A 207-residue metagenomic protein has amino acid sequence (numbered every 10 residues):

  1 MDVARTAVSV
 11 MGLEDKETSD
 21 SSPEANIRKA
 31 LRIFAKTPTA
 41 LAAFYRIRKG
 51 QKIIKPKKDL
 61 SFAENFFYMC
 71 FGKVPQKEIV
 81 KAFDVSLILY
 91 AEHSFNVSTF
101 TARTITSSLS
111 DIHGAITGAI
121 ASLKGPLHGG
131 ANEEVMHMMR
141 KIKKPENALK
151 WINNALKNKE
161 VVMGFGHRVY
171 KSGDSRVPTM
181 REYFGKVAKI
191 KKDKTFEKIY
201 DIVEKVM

Functional and structural regions predicted by a protein language model:
M1-M207: Hydrophobic alpha-helical bundle cores within soluble ligand-binding/oligomerization subdomains
